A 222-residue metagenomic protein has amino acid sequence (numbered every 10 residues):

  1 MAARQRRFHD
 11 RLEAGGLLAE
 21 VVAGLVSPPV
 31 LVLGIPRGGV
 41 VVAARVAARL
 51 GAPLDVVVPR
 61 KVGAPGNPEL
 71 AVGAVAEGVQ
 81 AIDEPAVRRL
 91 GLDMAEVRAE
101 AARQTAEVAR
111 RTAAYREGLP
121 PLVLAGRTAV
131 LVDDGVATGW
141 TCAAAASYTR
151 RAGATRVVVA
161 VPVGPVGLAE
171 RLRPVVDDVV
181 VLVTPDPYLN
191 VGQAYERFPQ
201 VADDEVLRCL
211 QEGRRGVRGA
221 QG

Functional and structural regions predicted by a protein language model:
M1-G222: PRPP-associated nucleotide enzymes
